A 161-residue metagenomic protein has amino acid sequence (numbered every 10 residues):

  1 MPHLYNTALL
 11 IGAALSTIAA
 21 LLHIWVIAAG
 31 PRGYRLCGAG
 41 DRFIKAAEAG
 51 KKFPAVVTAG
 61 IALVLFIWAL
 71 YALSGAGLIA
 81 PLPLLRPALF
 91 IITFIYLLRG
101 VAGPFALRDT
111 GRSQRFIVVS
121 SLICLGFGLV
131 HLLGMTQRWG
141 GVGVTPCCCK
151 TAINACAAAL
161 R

Functional and structural regions predicted by a protein language model:
P2, G40, S74-L82, G141-C147: Membrane-interface helix termini and inter-helical loops of multi-pass transporters
P2, L22-V57, T110: Interfacial loop at the N-terminal end of multi-pass membrane proteins
N6, A80-P87, T110-S121: Non-cytosolic membrane-interface motifs at loop->transmembrane helix junctions
L9-I27: N-terminal signal-anchor transmembrane alpha helix
A55-A72, S120-F127: Core segments of transmembrane alpha-helices that mediate helix-helix packing or line hydrophobic substrate/ligand
A88-P104: Hydrophobic alpha-helical membrane segments
A102-F116, M135-W139: Membrane-helix boundary connector in multi-pass membrane proteins
L132-R161: Juxtamembrane boundary at the C-terminal end of a transmembrane helix
